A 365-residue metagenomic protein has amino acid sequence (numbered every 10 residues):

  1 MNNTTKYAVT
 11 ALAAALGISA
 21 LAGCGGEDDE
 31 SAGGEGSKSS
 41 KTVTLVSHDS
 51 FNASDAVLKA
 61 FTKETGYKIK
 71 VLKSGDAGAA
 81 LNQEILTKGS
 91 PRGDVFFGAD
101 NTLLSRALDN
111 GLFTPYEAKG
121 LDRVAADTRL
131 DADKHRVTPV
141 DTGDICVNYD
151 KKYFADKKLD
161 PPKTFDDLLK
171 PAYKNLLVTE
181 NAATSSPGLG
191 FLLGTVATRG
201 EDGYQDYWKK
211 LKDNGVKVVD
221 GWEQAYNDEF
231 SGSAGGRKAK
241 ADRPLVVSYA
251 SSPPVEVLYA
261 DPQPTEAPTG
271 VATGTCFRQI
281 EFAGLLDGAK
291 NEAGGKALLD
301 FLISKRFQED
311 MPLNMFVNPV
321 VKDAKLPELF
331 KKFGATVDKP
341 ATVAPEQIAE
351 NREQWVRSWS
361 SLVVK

Functional and structural regions predicted by a protein language model:
S19-G23: C-terminal motif of bacterial Sec signal peptides marking the signal peptidase cleavage site
G25-E27, E35-R106, K365: Early extracytoplasmic/lumenal segment of secretory-pathway proteins
D55-K59, A77-F113, D122-D133, D228 (+2 more regions): Pocket-flanking alpha-helical
P91-F96, T114-Y149, D166, L176-A182: A structural signal for short loop-to-beta-strand junctions that line the ligand-binding cleft of periplasmic/secreted
N101-L112, A132-D160, G188-V196, R278-G284: Periplasmic solute-binding protein
T114-D122, R136-T138, D166, P244 (+2 more regions): Short beta-strand->loop
P187, G194-G274: Ligand-binding pocket segment of bilobal, Venus flytrap-like solute-binding proteins
A283-T342: Mature extracytoplasmic/periplasmic domains
